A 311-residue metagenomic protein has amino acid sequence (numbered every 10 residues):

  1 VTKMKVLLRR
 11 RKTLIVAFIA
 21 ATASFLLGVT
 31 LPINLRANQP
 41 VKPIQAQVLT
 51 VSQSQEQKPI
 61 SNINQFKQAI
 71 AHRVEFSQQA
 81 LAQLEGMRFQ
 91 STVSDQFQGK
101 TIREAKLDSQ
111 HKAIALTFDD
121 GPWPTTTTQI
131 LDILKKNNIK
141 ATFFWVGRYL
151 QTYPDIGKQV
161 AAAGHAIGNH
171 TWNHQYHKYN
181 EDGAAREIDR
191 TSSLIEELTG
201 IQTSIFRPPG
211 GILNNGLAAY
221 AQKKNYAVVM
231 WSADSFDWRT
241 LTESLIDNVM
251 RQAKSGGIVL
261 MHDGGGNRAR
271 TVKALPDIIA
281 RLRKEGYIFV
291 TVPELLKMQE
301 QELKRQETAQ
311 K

Functional and structural regions predicted by a protein language model:
T2-L116, W123-I130, K136, I278 (+1 more regions): N-terminal pre-catalytic segment of deacetylase/amide-hydrolase enzymes
H111-I114, P124-T126, K135-G266, E302: Metal-dependent polysaccharide deacetylase catalytic core of the NodB/CE4 family, i.e., the active-site-bearing domain
P209-L213, E285-V290: Short, exposed beta-strand "edge-strand" segments with a Pro/Gly-rich flavor and a Y/T-containing core
L275: ATP/Mg2+ or Mg2+-diphosphate-binding catalytic cores that bind nucleotide phosphates or diphosphates via glycine-rich
L282: Conserved nucleotide-state-sensing and coupling region of NTP-binding domains
